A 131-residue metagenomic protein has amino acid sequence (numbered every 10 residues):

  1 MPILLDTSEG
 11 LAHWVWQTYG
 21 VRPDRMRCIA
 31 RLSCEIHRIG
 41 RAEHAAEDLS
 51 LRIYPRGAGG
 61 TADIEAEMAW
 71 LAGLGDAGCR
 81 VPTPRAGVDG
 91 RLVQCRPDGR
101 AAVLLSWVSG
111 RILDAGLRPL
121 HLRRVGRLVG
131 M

Functional and structural regions predicted by a protein language model:
M1-R27: Juxta-kinase regulatory segment immediately upstream of eukaryotic protein kinase catalytic domains
P2-I3, R27-A30, P55-A62: A short N-terminal beta->alpha junction/helix N-cap motif
E9-A12, G40-H44, A101: Short hydrophobic/aromatic-rich motifs at helix boundaries and adjacent loops
L11, E35-R38, E67: Short N-terminal amphipathic alpha-helix/helix-capping patch enriched in small hydrophobics with frequent Ser/Thr
V21-E43: ATP-binding glycine-rich phosphate-binding loop
H44-M131: ATP-binding pocket architecture of kinase catalytic cores
